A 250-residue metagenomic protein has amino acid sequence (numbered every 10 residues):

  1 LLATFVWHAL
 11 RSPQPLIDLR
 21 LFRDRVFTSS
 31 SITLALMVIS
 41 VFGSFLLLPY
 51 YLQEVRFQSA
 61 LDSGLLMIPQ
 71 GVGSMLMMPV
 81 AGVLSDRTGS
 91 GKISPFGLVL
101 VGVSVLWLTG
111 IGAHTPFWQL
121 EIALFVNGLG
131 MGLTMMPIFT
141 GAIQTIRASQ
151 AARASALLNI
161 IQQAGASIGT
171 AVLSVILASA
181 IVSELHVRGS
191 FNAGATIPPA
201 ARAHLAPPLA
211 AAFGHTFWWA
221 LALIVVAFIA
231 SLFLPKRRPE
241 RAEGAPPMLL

Functional and structural regions predicted by a protein language model:
L1, W7-R153, M248-L250: Transmembrane core module of solute transporters
L2-A3, A203: A generic local structural motif
V6-A9, L234-K236: Junction motif at the cytosolic side of a transmembrane helix
F139-I146, L157-L250: Hydrophobic transmembrane architecture of multi-pass small-molecule transporters
